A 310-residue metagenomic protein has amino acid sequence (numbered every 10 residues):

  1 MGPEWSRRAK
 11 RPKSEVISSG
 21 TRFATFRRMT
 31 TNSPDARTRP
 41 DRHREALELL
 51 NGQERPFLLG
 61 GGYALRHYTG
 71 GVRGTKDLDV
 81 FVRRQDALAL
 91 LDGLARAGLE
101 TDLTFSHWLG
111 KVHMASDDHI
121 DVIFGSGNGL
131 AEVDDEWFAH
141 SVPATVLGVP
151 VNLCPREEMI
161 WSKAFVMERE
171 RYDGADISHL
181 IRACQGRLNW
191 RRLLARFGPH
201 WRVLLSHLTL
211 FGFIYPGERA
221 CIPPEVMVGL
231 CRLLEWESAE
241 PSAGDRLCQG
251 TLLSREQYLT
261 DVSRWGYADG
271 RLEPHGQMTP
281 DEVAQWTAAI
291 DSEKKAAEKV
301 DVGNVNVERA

Functional and structural regions predicted by a protein language model:
W5-S14, S18-R22, R27-R28: Low-acidity, Ser/Thr- and Arg-rich intrinsically disordered low-complexity segments
R22-L59: Helical scaffold of the NTase/Pol beta-like nucleotidyltransferase catalytic core
F23-R28, E132-N306: Catalytic cores of NTP-dependent nucleotidyl/adenyl transfer enzymes across multiple folds
R44-L78, V82-L91, P155, D261-A310: Active-site nucleotide-donor binding segment shared across nucleotidyl transfer reactions
N51, A95, T145: Anion (oxyanion) recognition and catalysis
L65, D118-I120, V151-N152: Short, isolated positions in well-ordered beta-strands
A97-E136: Conserved catalytic core of two-metal-ion nucleotidyltransferases
